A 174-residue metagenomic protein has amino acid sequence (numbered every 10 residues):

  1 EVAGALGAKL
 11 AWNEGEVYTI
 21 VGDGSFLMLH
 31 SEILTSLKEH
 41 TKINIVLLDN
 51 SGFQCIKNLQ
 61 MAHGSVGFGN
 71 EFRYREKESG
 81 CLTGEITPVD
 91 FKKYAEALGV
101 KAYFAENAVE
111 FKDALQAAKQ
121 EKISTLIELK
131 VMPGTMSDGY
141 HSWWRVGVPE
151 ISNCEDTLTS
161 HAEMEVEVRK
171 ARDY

Functional and structural regions predicted by a protein language model:
E1-Y174: Thiamine diphosphate
